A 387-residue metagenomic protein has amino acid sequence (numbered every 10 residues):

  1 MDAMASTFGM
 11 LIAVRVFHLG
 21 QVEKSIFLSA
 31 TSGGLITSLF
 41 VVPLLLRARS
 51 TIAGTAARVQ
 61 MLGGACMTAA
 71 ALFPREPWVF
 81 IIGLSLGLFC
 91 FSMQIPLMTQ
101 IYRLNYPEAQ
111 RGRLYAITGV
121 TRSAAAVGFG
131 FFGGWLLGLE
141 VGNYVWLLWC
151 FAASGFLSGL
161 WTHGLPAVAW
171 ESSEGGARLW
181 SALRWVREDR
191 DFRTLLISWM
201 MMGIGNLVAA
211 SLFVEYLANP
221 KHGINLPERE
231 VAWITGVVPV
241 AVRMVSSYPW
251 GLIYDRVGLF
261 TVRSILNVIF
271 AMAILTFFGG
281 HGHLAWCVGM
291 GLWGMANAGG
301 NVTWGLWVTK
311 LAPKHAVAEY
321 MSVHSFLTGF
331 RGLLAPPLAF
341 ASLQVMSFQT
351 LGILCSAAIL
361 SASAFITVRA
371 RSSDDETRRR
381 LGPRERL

Functional and structural regions predicted by a protein language model:
M1-I36, D191-G236: Helix-loop boundary and gating motifs at the non-cytosolic
L11, R15, P43-A48, A71 (+2 more regions): Transmembrane alpha-helix termini and helix-breaking/packing motifs in multi-pass membrane transporters
T37-T51, L137, V245-G258, L343: Helix-to-loop junctions at the C-terminal end of transmembrane segments in multipass secondary transporters
G54-T68, T261-T276: Structural signature of the two symmetry-related core transmembrane helices
C66, W78-Q94, A285-G299: Hydrophobic core of transmembrane alpha-helices in multi-pass small-molecule transporters, especially MFS/SLC-type
M93-Y106, G299-A312: Intracellular juxtamembrane helix-capping segments at the cytosolic ends of symmetry-related transmembrane helices
V145-H163, T350-V368: Symmetry-related core transmembrane helices of the 12-TM Major Facilitator Superfamily/SLC fold
V168-I197, G382-L387: Juxtamembrane intracellular "pre-TM" segments in multi-pass secondary transporters
